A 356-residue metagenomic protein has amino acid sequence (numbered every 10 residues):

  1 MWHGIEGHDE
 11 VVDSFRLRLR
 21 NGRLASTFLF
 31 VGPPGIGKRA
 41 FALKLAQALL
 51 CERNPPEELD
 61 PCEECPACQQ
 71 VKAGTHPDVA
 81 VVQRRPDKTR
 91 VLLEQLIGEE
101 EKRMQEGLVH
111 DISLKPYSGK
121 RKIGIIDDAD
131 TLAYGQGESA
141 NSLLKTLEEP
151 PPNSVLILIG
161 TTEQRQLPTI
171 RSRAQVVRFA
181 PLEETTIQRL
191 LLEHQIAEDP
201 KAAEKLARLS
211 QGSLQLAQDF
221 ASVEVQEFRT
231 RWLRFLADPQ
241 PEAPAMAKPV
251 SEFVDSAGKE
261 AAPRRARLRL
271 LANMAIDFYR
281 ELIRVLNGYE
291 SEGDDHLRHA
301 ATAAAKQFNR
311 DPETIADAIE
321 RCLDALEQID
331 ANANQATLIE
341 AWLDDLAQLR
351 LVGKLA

Functional and structural regions predicted by a protein language model:
W2-A48, S113, P152-S154, T161-M274 (+1 more regions): Charged, glycine-rich active-site and insertion segments that engage polyanionic ligands
W2-E138: Clamp-loader machinery-focused feature within the broader ASCE/P-loop NTPase space
A73, E149, I196: Arginine/glycine-rich "motif VI" loop of SF2 helicases in the C-terminal RecA-like domain
V82-R85, D127, V250-D255, Y279: Short loop/turn segments at strand-loop or loop-helix junctions that form parts of catalytic or ligand-binding pockets
L96, A140-L144, R171: "Short basic amphipathic alpha-helical interaction patches in structured regions
I125, I157-L158: Walker B beta-strand of ABC/ABC-like P-loop ATPase nucleotide-binding domains, specifically the conserved hydrophobic
Y134, S139-V155: Conserved catalytic/switch belt of AAA+ P-loop NTPases
